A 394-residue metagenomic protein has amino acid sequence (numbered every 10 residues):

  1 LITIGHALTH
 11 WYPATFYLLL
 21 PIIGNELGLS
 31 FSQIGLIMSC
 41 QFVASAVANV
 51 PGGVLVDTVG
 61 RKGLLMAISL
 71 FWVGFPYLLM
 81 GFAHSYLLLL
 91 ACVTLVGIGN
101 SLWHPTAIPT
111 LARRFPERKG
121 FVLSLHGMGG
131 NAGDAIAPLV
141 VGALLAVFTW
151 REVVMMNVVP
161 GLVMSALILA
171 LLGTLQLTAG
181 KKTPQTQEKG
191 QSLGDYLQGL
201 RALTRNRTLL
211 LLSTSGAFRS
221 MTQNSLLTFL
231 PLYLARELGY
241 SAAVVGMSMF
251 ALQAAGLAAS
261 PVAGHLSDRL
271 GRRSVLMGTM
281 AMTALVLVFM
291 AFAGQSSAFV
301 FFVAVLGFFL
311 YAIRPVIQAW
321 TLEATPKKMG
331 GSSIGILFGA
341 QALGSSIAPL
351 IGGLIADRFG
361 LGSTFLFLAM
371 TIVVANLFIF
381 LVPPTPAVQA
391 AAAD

Functional and structural regions predicted by a protein language model:
A14, F42-V50, D134-A135, Q253-P261 (+1 more regions): Residue-level signature of mid-helix packing/kink "hotspots" within the transmembrane helices of 12-pass Major
F16-Y17, R207-L257: Extracytoplasmic gate region of multi-pass secondary transporters
G28, G60, F82-L87, P116 (+3 more regions): Helix-breaking motifs and short loop linkers at transmembrane-helix boundaries and internal kinks in secondary membrane
A48-R61, A259-G271, A356-D357: Helix-to-loop junctions at the C-terminal end of transmembrane segments in multipass secondary transporters
L64-L78, S274-F289: Structural signature of the two symmetry-related core transmembrane helices
C92-G130: Cytoplasmic helix-loop-helix junction between adjacent transmembrane helices in 12-TM secondary transporters
H126-L177: Helix-loop-helix hairpin linking two adjacent transmembrane segments in secondary transporters
T178-L211, D394: Juxtamembrane intracellular "pre-TM" segments in multi-pass secondary transporters
